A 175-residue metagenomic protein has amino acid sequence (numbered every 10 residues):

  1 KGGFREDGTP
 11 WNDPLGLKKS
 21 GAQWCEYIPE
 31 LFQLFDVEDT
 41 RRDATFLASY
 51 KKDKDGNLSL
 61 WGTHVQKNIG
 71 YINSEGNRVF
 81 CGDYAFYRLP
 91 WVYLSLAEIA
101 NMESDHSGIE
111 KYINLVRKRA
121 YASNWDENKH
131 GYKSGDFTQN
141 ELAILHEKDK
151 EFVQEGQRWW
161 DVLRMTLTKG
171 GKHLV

Functional and structural regions predicted by a protein language model:
K1, D36-V175: Acidic/polar-rich alpha-helix caps and helix-coil junctions
K1-C25: Polar, glycine-rich mid-to-C-terminal structural blocks that act as macromolecule-binding/assembly scaffolds
G16, A22, E30-L34, T40: A contiguous, surface-exposed recognition patch within enzymatic or periplasmic domains that forms
W24-Y27, D105: Short beta->alpha junction loops/turns
E26-P29, V175: Helix N-cap / beta->alpha transition motif
